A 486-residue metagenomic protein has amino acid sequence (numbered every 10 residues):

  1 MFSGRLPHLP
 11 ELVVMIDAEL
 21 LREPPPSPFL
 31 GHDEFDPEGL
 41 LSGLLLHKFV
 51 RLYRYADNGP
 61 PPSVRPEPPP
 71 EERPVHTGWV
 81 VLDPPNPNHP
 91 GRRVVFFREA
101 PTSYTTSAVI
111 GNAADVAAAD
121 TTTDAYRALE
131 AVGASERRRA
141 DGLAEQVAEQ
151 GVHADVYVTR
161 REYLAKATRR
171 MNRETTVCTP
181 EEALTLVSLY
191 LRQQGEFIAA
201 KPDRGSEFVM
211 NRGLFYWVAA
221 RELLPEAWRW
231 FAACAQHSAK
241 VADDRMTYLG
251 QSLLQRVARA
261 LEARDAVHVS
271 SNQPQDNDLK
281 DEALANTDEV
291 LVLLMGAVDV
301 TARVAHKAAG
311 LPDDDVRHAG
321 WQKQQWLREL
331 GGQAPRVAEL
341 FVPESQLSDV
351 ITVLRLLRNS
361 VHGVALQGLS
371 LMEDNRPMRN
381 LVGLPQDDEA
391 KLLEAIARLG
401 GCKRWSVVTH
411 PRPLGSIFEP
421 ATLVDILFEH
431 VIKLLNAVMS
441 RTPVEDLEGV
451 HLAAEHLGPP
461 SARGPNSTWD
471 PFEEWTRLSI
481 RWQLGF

Functional and structural regions predicted by a protein language model:
F2-E11, A18-D36, L46, P61-A119 (+6 more regions): Acidic, Ser/Thr/Gly/Pro-rich intrinsically disordered interaction regions
L40-V64, A297: Short internal beta-strands
R245-Y248, S252-D265: Mature extracytoplasmic or otherwise solvent-exposed domains
R256, A263-D313: Amphipathic alpha-helical interface elements
